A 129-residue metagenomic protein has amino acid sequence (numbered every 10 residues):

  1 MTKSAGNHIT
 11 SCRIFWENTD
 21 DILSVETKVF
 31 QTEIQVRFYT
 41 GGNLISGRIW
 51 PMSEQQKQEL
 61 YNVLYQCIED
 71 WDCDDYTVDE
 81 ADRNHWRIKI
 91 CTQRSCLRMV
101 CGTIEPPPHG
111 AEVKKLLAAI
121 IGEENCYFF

Functional and structural regions predicted by a protein language model:
M1-T19, G42, S46-F129: Short, well-ordered, aromatic-rich surface patches in folded extracellular/luminal domains
S24-I45: Short, flexible N-terminal segments of the mature chain
